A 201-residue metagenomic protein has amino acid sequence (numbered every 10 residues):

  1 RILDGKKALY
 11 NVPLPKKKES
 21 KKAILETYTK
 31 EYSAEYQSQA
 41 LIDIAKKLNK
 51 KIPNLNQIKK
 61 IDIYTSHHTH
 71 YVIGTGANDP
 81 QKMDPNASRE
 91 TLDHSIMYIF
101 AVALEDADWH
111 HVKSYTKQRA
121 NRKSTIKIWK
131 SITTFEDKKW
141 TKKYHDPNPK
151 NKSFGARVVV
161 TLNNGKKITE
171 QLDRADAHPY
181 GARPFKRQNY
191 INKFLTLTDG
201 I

Functional and structural regions predicted by a protein language model:
R1-I201: Terminal-appendage/accessory-domain detector
